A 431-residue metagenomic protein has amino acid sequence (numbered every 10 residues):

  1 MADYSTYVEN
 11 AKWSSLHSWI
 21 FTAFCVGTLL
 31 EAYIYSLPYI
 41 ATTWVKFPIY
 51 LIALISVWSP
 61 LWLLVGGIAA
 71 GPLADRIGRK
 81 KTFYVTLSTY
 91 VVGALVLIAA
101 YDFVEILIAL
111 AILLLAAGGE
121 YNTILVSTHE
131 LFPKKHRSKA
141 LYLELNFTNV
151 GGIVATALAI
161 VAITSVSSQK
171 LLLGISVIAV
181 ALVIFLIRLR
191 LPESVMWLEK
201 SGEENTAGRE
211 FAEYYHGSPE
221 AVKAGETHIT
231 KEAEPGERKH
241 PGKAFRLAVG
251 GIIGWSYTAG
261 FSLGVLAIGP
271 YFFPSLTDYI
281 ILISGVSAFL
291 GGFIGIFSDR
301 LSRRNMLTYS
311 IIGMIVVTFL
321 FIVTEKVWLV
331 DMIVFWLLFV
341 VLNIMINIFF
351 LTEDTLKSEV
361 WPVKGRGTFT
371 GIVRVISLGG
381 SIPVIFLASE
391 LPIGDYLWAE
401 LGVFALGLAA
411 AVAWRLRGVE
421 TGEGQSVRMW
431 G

Functional and structural regions predicted by a protein language model:
M1-G431: Transmembrane-helix signature of 12-pass secondary carriers
